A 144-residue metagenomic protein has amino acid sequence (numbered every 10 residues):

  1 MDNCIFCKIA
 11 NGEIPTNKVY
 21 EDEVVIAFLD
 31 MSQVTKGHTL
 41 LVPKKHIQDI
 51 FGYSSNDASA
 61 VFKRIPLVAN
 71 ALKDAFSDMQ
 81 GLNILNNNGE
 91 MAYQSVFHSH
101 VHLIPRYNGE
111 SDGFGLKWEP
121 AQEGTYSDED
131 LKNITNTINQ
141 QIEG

Functional and structural regions predicted by a protein language model:
M1-G144: HIT superfamily nucleotide-processing domains
